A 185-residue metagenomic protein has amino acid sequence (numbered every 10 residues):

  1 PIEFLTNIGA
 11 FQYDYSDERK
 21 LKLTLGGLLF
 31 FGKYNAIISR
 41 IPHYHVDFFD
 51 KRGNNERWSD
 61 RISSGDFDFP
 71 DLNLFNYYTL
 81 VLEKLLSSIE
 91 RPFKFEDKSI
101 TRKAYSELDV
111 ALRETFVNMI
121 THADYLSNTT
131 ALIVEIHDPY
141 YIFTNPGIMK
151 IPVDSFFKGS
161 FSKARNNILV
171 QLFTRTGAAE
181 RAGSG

Functional and structural regions predicted by a protein language model:
P1-T129, V134-H137, G147-A164, T176-R181 (+1 more regions): Active-site helix-to-loop segments that bind/position phosphate- or nucleotide-bearing substrates and donors across
Y140-I142: Structural motif
